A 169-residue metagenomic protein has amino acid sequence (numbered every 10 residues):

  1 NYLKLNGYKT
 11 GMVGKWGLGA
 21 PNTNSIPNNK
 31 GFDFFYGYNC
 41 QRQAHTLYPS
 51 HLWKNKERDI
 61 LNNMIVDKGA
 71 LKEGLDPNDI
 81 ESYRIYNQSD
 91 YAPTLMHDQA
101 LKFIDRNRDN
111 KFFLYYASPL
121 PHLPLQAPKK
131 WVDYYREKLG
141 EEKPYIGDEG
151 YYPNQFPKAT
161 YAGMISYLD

Functional and structural regions predicted by a protein language model:
N1-D169: Formylglycine-dependent sulfatase
